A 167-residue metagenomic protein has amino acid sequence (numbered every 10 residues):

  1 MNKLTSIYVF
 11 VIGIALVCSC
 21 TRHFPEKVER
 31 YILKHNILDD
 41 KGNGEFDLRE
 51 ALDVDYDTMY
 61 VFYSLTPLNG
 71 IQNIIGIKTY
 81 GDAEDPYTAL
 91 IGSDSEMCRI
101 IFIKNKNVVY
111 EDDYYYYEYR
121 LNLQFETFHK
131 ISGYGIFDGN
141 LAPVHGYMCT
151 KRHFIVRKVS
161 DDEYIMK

Functional and structural regions predicted by a protein language model:
M1-S6: Positively charged n-region of N-terminal signal peptides that target proteins for export
Y8-A15: Bacterial N-terminal signal peptides
L16-C18, Y147: Secreted/extracellular small peptides and ectodomain modules produced from precursors
C18-D82: N-terminal export/targeting and maturation segments
I77-S93: Short linear interaction motifs
A89-D112: Short, structured surface segments that line ligand/substrate-binding pockets
D112-Y119: A short acidic/small-residue loop/turn micro-motif
L121-K167: C-terminal partner/receptor-binding element of secreted or periplasmic proteins
